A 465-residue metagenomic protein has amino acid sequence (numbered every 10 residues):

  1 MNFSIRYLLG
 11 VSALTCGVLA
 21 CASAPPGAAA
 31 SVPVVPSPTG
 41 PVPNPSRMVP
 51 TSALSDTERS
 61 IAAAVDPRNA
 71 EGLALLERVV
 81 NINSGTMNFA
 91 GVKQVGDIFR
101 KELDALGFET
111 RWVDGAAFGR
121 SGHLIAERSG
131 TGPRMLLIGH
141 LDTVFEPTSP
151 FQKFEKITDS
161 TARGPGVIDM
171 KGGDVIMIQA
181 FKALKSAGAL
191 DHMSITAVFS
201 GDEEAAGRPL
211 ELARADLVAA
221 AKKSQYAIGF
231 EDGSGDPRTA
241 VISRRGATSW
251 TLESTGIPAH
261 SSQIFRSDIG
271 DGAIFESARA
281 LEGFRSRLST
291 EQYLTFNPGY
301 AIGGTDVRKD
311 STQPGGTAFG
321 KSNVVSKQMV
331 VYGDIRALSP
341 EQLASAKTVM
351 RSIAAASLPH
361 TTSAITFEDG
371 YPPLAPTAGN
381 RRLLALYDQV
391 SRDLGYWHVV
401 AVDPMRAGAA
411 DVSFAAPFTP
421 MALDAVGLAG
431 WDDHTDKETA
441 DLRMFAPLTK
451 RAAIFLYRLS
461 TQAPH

Functional and structural regions predicted by a protein language model:
M1-S12: Bacterial N-terminal signal peptides that target proteins for export
V42-D56, S84-G85, D232-G233, I242 (+2 more regions): Metal-dependent amide/peptide-bond hydrolase catalytic core, centered on the "pita-bread" metallohydrolase fold
M48-P165, K185-H192: Acidic/His- and Gly-rich active-site-bordering loop/insert found across diverse amide/peptide-bond hydrolases
L73-L76, G96, R100, I178-F181 (+6 more regions): Extracytoplasmic/secreted envelope proteins and their assembly/folding machinery, especially bacterial periplasmic
I138-G139, V198-S200, I228-E231, T255 (+1 more regions): Short beta-strand segments
M170-R245, G303-Q313, P464: Acidic/histidine-rich catalytic neighborhood of metal-dependent amide-processing enzymes
